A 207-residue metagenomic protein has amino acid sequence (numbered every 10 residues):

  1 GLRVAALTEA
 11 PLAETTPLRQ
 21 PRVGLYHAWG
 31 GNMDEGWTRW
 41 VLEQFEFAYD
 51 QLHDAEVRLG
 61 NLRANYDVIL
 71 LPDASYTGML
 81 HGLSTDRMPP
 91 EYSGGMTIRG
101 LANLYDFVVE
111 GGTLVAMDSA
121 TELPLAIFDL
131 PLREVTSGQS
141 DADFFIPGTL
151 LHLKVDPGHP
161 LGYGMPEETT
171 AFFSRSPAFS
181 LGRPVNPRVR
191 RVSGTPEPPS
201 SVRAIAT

Functional and structural regions predicted by a protein language model:
G1-T207: Intrinsic-disorder/low-complexity accessory segments
